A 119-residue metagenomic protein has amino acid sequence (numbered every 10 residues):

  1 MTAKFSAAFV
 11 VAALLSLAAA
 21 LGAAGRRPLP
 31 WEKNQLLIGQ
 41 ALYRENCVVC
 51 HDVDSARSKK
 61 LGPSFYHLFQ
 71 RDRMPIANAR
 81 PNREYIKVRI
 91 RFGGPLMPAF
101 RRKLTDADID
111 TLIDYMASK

Functional and structural regions predicted by a protein language model:
M1-A7: Positively charged n-region of N-terminal signal peptides that target proteins for export
A8-A18: Bacterial N-terminal signal peptides
A20-L42: Electrostatic cytochrome c docking/interface patches
Q35, Y43-V49, D54, F69 (+2 more regions): Short pre-active-site segment immediately N-terminal to redox-active cysteine/selenocysteine motifs in thiol-based
L36-Q40, D52-V88: Gly/Gly-Pro-rich "capping" loops immediately C-terminal to redox-active cysteine motifs in periplasmic/lumenal
K59-L68, V88-K119: Axial heme c-ligation environment in periplasmic c-type cytochrome domains
